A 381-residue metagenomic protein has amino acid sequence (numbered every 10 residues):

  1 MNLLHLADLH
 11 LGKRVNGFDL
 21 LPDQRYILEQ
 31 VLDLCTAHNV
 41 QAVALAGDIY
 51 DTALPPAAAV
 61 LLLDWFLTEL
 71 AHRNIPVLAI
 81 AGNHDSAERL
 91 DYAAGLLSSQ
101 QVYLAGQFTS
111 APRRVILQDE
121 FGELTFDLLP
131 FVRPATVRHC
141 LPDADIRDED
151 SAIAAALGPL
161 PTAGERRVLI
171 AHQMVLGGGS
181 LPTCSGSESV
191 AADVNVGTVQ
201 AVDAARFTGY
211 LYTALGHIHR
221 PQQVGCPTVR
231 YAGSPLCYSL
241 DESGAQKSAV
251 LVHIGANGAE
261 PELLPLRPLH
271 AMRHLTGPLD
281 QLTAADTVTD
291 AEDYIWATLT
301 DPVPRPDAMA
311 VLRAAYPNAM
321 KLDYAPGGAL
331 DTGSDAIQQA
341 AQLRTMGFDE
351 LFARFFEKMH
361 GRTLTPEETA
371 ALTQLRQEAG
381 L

Functional and structural regions predicted by a protein language model:
M1-T68, H72, E367-T369, Q374-L381: N-terminal active-site segment of His-dependent metallophosphoesterases
D8, L28, V43, D48 (+8 more regions): Divalent metal-coordination and catalytic microenvironments
A37, A42, H253-L381: Accessory, non-catalytic peripheral segments of nucleic-acid enzymes
V40, I75, G164-E165: Short, high-confidence coil segments that cap the C-terminus of an alpha-helix and link into the following beta-strand
P55, H84-G225: His/Asp/Glu-rich metal-coordinating catalytic cores of metallo-dependent phosphodiesterases/hydrolases acting on
L62-N74, V199-Y210: Catalytic-core regions built around general acid/base machinery
A71-A79, D290-D293: Short, surface-exposed connector motifs at secondary-structure boundaries
P112-T125, L129, V229-D293: Binuclear metal-dependent phosphoesterase catalytic core
